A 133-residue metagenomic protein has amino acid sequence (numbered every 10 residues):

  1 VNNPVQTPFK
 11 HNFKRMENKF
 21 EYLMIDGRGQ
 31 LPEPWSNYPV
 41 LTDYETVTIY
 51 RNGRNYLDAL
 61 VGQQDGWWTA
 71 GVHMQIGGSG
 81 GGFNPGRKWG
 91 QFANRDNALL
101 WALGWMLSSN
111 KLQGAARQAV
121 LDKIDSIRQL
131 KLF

Functional and structural regions predicted by a protein language model:
N2, Q6-F9, F13, Y50 (+2 more regions): Intrinsic-disorder-associated interaction segments
N3, L57, W68-A70, D96 (+2 more regions): N-terminal cationic amphipathic segment used for targeting or macromolecule association
N3-Y56, L132-F133: Negatively charged, low-complexity tracts enriched in Asp/Glu with abundant Ser/Thr
V47, A59-V61, A98, A102: Hydrophobic beta-strand residues in large extracellular and virion-surface proteins
D58-G81: A short, structured beta-strand/loop element
H73-N97, W101-S109: A short, exposed loop/beta-hairpin motif centered on an aromatic-Gly-Thr core
K111-F133: Short, mixed-charge low-complexity intrinsically disordered segments
